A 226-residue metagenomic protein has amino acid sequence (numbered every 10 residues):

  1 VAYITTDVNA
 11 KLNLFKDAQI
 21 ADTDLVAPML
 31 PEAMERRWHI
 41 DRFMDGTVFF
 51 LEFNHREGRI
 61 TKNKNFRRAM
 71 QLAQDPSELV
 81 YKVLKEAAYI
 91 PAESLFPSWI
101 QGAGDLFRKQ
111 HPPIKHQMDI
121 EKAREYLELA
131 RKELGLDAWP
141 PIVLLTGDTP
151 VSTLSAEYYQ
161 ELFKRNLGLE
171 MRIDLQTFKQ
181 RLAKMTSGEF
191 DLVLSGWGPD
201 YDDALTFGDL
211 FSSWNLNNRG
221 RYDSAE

Functional and structural regions predicted by a protein language model:
V1-A33: Ligand-site clamp/hinge motif
A2-Y3, D7, E128-P199: Ligand/substrate-recognition segments at binding pockets and active sites
N13-D17, G46-S94, P113-M118, A138-S152: Alpha-helical secondary-structure segments
K16, I20, G58, Q71-Y89 (+4 more regions): Sec-exported extracytoplasmic/periplasmic mature domains
D24-L30, P76, T177-F178, S195-D200: Beta->alpha turn/N-cap motifs
L30-R42, G188-E189, D203-N218: Ligand-binding "clamshell"
R68, V80-V83, S94, I114-Q117 (+3 more regions): Extracytoplasmic/peripheral linker and loop segments enriched in polar/acidic and small residues with frequent Thr/Pro
I90-A130, T149-L154: Structural transition elements
